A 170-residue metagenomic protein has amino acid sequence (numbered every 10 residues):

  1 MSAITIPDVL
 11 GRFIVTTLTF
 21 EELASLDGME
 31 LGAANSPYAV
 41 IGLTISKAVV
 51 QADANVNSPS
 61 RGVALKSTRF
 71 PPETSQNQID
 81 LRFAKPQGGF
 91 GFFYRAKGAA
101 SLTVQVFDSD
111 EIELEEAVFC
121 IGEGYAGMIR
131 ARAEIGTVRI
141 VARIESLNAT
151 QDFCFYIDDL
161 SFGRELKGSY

Functional and structural regions predicted by a protein language model:
M1-Y170: Surface-exposed, well-ordered secondary-structure segments
